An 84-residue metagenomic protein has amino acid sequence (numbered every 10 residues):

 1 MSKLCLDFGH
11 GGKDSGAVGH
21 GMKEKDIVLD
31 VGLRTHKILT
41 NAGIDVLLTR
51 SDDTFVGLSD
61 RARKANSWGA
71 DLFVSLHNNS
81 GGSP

Functional and structural regions predicted by a protein language model:
M1-P84: Catalytic-core regions of hydrolytic enzymes
